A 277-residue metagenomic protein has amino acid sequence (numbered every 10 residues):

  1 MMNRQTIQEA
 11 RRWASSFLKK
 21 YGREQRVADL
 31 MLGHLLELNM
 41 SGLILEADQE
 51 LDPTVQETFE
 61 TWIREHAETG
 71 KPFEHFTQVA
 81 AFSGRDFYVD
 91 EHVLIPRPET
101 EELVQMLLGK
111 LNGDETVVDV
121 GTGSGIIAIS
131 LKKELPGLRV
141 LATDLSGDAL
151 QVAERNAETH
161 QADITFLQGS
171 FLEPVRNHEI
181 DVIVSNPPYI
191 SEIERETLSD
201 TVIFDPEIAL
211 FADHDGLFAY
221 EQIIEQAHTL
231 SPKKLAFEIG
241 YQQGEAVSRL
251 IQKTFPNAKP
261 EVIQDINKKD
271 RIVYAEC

Functional and structural regions predicted by a protein language model:
M2-T77: N-terminal auxiliary segments of SAM/dcSAM-dependent transferases
R4, P53-E57, L94-P98, D213-L217 (+1 more regions): Short, solvent-exposed loop/helix junctions and linker helices that flank or host conserved functional motifs
A14, L103-L107, I223: Generic hydrophobic alpha-helical segments
E37-L38, V93, Y189, G216: Active-site/binding-pocket entry motifs
N39-M40, A47, T69-F73, Q78 (+6 more regions): Glycine-rich, flexible loop/turn motifs
E57-L135, V140, L145-V152, Y274-E276: SAM-dependent Rossmann-like transferase core, predominantly class I methyltransferases with a strong bias toward
G137-L138, T143-C277: S-adenosylmethionine
